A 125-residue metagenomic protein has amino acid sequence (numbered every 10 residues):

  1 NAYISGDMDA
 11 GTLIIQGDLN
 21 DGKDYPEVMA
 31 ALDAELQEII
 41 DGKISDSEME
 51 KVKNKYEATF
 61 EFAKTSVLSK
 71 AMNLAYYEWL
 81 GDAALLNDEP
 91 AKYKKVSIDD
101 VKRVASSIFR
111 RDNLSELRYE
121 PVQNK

Functional and structural regions predicted by a protein language model:
N1-K95, N113-P121: M16 family metallopeptidases and their MPP-like homologs
D99-S106: Low-complexity, intrinsically disordered Gly/Pro/Thr-rich segments
I108-R110: C-terminal accessory nucleic-acid interaction domains of nucleic acid-metabolism proteins
